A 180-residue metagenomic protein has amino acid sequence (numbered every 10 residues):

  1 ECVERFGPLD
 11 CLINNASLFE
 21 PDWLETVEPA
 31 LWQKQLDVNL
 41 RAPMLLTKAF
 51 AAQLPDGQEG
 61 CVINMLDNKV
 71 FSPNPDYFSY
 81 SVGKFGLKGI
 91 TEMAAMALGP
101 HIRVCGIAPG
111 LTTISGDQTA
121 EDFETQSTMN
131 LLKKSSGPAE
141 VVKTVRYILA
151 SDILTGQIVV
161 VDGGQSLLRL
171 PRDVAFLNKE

Functional and structural regions predicted by a protein language model:
P8, K88, L98-T112, L154-V161: Conserved Rossmann-fold SDR core element
P8-L9, L54-D67, P100-I102, Q157: Active-site loop of short-chain dehydrogenase/reductase
I13, L46-F50, L54, I90-T91 (+1 more regions): Hydrophobic positions on the long internal alpha-helix of Rossmann-like NAD(P)-dependent oxidoreductase domains
N15-E20, G164: Conserved NAD(P)H cofactor-binding loop of Rossmann-fold oxidoreductase domains
W23-L24, L31-Q33, Q126: Substrate-binding pocket helix/loop in short-chain dehydrogenase/reductase
C61-G86, T91-G99, L111: Catalytic loop of short-chain dehydrogenase/reductase
P138-V161, S166-L167, D173: C-terminal substrate-recognition "lid" of short-chain dehydrogenase/reductases
